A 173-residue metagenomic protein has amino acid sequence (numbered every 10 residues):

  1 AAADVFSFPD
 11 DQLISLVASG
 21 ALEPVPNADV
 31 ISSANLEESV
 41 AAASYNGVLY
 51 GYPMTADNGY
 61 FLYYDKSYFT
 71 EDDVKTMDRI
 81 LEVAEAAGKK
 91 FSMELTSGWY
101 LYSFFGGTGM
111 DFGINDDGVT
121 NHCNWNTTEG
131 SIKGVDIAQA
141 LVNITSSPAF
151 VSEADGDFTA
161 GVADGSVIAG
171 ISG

Functional and structural regions predicted by a protein language model:
A1, L13, I80-V83, D157-A163 (+1 more regions): Short, hydrophobic alpha-helical packing/hinge segments within bilobed ligand-binding/sensory domains
A2-F8: Periplasmic-binding protein-like
F6, I144-G173: Extracytoplasmic/periplasmic substrate-binding proteins
F8-Y60, D72-E82: Hinge/lid segment of periplasmic solute-binding proteins
V17-G20, A84-G88, T108-G109, L141-A149 (+1 more regions): Sec/Tat-exported extracytoplasmic proteins
L49-M54, Y60, R79-N126, V167: Extracytoplasmic/periplasmic solute-binding protein
S67-K75, D111: Short helix-loop capping/hinge motifs at secondary-structure junctions, enriched in acidic/polar residues
T120-D155: Glycine-centered hinge/linker elements that transmit conformational signals in sensory and ligand-binding systems
